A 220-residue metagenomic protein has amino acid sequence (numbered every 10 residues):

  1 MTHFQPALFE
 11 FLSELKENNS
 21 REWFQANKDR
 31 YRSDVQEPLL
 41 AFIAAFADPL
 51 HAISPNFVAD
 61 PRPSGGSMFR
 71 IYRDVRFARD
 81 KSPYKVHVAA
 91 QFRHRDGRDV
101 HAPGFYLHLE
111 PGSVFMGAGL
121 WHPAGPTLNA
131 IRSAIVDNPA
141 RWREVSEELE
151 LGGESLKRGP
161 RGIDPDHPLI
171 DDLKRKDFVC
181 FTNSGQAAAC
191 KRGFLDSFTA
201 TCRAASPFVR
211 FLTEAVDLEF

Functional and structural regions predicted by a protein language model:
M1-A26, C180, L218-E219: Short, charged, low-complexity amphipathic alpha-helix
M1-E10, A41, D48, A204 (+1 more regions): Polybasic/polar functional segments that serve as interface/processing modules
S13-I71: Active-site acidic/histidine clusters and adjacent loop/turn architecture that either coordinate catalytic ions
N19-A26, H122-N129, R192: Inter-helical turn/loop segments and adjacent helix faces that build the functional surface of alpha-helical bundle
Q36, S67-H94, A140-L156: Soluble extramembrane domains of integral membrane proteins
Y72-A134: Aromatic- and glycine-enriched beta-alpha-beta binding-site module
L109-I170: Compact, glycine/acidic-enriched structural inserts
R143-S206, F211-L212, V216-E219: Terminal interaction module
